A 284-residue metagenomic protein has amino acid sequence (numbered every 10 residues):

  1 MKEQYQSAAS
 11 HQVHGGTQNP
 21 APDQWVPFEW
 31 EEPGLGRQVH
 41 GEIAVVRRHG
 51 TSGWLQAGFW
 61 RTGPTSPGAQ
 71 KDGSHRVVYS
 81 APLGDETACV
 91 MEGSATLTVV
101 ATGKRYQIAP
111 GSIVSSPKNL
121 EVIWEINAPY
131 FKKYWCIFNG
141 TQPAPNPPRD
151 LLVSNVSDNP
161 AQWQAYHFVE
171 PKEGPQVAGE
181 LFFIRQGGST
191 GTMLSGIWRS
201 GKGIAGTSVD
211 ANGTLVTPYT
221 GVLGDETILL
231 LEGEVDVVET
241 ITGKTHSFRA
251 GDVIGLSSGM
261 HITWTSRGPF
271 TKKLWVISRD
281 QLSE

Functional and structural regions predicted by a protein language model:
M1-P64, A69-K71, V78, N139-R199 (+1 more regions): A short, N-terminal "cap"/entry segment at the start of jelly-roll beta-barrel domains of the cupin/DSBH fold
G58, K104-Y106, V122, G196 (+1 more regions): Short beta-strand segments
T65, S74, P110-I113, P117-N119 (+4 more regions): Tight coil/turn sites that cap or link beta-strands
A69, L97-V99, K133-C136, T207 (+2 more regions): Short hydrophobic/aromatic-rich beta-strand segments that constitute the beta-sheet cores of beta-sandwich/beta-barrel
K71-P110, N212-R249: A short beta-strand-loop-beta hairpin characteristic of the jelly-roll/cupin
A101-G103, P117-N119, T190, I241-G243 (+1 more regions): Glycine-centered tight beta-turn/hairpin loop motif at sheet-sheet or coil-to-beta transitions
S112, K118-P143, R249-D252, S258-L282: Ligand-binding loop in jelly-roll beta-barrel domains
G196, E234, F270-T271: Intrinsically disordered, low-complexity segments enriched in Gly and acidic/Ser/Thr residues that form flexible
